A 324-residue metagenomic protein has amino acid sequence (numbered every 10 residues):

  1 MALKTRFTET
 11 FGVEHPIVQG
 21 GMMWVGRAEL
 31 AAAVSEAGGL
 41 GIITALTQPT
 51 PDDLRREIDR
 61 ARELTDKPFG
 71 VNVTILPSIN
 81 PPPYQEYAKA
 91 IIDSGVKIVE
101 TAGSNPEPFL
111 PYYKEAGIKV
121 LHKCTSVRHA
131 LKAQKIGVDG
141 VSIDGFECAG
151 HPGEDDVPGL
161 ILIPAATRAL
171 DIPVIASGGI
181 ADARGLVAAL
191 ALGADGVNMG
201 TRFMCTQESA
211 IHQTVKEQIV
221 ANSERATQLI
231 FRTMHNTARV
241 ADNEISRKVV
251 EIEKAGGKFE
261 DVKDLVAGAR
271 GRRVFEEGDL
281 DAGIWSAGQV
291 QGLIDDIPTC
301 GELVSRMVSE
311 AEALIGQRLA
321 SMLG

Functional and structural regions predicted by a protein language model:
M1-A169, P173: Active-site entrance/lid segments in N-terminal catalytic domains of soluble metabolic enzymes
I75, E147, G179-I180, R202: Acidic, glycine-rich active-site loops and adjacent beta-strand->loop/helix elements that engage anionic groups
G153-I175, A181-G324: Conserved active-site-proximal phosphate/metal-binding subdomains
